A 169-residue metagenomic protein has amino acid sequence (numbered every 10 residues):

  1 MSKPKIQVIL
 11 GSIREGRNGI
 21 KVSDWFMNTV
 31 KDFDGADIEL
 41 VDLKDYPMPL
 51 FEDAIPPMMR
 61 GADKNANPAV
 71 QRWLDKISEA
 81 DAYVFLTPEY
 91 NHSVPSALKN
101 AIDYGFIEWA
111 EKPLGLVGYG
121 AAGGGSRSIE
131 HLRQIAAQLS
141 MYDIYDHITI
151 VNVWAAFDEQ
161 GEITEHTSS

Functional and structural regions predicted by a protein language model:
M1-T87, S93-K99, I163-S169: N-terminal beta1-alpha1-beta2 submodule of the flavodoxin-like/Rossmannoid cofactor-binding fold
W25-F33, Y104, E108, I135-Q138: Alpha-helical structural signal in soluble globular domains
E39-D53, I107-E108, L139-Q160: Mobile beta-alpha loop/short-helix "lid" or hinge segments that flank ligand
T87-P88, P113: Short, proline-centered helix/strand-breaking motifs
N91-H92, G123: Glycine-rich nucleotide phosphate-binding loop and flanking beta-alpha elements of Rossmann-like dinucleotide-binding
S93-E111: Rossmann-fold NAD(P) dinucleotide-binding segment
A110-N152: Short, glycine-/small-residue-rich phosphate/pyrophosphate-handling segment
G120-G123, V153-S168: Phosphate-binding/catalytic loops
